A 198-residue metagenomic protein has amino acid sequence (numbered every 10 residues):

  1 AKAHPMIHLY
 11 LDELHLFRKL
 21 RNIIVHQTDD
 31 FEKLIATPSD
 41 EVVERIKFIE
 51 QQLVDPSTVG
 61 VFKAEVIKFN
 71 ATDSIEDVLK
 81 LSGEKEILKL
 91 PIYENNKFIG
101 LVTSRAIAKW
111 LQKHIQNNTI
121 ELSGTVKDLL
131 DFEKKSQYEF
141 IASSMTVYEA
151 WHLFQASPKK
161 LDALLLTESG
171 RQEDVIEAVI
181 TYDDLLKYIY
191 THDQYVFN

Functional and structural regions predicted by a protein language model:
A3-P56: Charge-enriched, short contiguous segments at helix-coil
Y10, A71-I75, T146-A150: Amphipathic coiled-coil/heptad-repeat helices and related helical stalk/stem segments that mediate oligomerization
K47-E65, T103-L161, V179-N198: Tandem CBS (Bateman) regulatory domains
V59-Q116: Conserved small-residue-rich
F69-N70, L88-T103, F140-S143, W151 (+1 more regions): Cytosolic beta-strand hydrophobic patch enriched in CBS
